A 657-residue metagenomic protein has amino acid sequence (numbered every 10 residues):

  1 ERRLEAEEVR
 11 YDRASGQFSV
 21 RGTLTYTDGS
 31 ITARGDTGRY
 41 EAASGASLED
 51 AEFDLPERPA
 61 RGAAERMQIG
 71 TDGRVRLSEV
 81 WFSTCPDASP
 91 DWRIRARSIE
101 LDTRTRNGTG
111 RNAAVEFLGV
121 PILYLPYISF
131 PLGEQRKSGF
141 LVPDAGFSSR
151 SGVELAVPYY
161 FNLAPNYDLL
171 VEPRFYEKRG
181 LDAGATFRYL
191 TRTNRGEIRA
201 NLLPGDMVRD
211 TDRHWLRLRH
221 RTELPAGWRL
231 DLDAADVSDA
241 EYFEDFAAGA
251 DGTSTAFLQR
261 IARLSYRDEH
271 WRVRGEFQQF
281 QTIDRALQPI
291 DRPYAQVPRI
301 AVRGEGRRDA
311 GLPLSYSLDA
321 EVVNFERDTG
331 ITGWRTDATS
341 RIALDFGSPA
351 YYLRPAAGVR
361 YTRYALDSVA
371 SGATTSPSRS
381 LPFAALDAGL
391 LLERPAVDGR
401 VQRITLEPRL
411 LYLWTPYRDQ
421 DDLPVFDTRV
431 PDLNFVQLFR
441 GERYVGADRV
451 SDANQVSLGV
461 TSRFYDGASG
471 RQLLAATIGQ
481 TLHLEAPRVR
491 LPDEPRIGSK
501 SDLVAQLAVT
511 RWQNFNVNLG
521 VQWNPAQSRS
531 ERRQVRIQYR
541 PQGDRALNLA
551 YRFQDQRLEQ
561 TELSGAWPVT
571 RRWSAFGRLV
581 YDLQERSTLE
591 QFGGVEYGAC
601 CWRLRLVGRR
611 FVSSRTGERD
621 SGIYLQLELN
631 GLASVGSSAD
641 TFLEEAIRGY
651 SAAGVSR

Functional and structural regions predicted by a protein language model:
E1-Q17, G22-Y26, W81-S83, R97: N-terminal beta-strand/beta-hairpin edge segment
S19-V20, A46-L48: Extracellular beta-strand-rich, repetitive "passenger/adhesive" scaffolds that bind or process carbohydrates
T25, A33-A46, D54-F82, D87-S98 (+1 more regions): Outer-membrane beta-barrel proteins and related beta-barrel translocases across Gram-negative bacteria
S30: Catalytic-histidine neighborhood of serine endopeptidases, predominantly the chymotrypsin-like S1/PA family
